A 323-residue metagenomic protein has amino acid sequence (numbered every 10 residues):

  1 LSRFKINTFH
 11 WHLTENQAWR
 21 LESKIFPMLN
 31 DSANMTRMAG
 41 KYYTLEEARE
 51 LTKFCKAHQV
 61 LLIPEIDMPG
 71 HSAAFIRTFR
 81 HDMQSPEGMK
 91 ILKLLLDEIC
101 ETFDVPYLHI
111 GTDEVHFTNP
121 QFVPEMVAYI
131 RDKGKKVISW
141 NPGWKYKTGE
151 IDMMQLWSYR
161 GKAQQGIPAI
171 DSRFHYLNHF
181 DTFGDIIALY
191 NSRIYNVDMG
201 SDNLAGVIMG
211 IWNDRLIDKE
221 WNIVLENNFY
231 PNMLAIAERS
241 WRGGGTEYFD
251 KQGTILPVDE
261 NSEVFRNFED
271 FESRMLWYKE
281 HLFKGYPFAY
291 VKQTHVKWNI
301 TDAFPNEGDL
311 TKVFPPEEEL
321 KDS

Functional and structural regions predicted by a protein language model:
L1-K133, V137: Substrate-binding cleft of carbohydrate-active enzyme catalytic domains
W11, I91-K93, G134-S139, L156 (+1 more regions): Short amphipathic alpha-helical surface micro-motifs
T14-N16, D67-H71, D113-V115, P142-W144 (+3 more regions): Active-site beta-loop-alpha junctions enriched in small/polar residues
H71-S72, H109-D113, G143-T148, D250-P257: A glycine-rich phosphate-binding loop feature that marks nucleotide/adenosyl-phosphate handling sites
D82-Q84, T118-G149, M154, A163-D171 (+1 more regions): Solvent-exposed, well-ordered amphipathic alpha-helical segments that flank/support binding or catalytic loops
D97-I99, N141-G143, Y195-V197: Generic recognition of flexible, low-complexity loop/linker segments
Y129, K321-D322: Beta-rich accessory regions
K147-D152, W157-L320: Flexible, acidic glycine-rich loops studded with aromatic residues
